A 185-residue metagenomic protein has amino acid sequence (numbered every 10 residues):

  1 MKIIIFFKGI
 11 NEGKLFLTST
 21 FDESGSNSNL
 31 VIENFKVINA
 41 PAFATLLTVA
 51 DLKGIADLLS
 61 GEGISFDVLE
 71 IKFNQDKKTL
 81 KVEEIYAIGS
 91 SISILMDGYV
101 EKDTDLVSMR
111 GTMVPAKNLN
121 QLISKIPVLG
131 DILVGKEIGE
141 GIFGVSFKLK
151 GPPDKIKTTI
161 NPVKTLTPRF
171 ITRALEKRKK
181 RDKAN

Functional and structural regions predicted by a protein language model:
M1-V114, F147, P152-T165, R169-N185: Solvent-exposed beta-strand/coil patches in large extracellular/periplasmic or lumenal scaffold regions
V114-I160: Surface-exposed, gly/pro-biased binding rims or lids
